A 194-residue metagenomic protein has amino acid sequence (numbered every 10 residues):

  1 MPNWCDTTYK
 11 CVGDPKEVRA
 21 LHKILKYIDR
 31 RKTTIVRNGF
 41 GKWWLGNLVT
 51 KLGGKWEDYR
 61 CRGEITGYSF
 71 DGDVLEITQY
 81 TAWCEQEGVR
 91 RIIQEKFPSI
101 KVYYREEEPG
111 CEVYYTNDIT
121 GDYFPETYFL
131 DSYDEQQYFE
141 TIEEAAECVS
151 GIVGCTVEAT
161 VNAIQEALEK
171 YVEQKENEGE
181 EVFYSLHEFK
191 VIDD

Functional and structural regions predicted by a protein language model:
M1-D194: Intrinsic low-complexity, intrinsically disordered or marginally ordered coil/linker segments
